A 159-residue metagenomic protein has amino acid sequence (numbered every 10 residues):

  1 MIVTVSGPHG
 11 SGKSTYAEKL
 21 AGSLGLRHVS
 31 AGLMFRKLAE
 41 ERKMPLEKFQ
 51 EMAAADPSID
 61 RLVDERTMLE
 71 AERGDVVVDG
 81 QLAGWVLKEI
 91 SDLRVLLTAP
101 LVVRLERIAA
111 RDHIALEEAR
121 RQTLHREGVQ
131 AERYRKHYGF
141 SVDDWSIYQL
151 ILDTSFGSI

Functional and structural regions predicted by a protein language model:
V5: Hydrophobic anchor at the beta1->P-loop junction of P-loop NTPases
H9: The conserved Walker
G12: Conserved glycine(s) of the Walker
Y16: Hydrophobic positions on the alpha1 helix immediately C-terminal to the Walker A/P-loop
G22-V29: Post-Walker A helix-loop "phosphate-sensing" segment adjacent to the P-loop in P-loop NTPases
V29-L87, L101-V102, H113-E118, E127-Q130: ATP-dependent small-molecule kinase phosphotransfer cores that center on conserved nucleotide phosphate-binding segments
L116-I159: Small-molecule kinase domains that catalyze NTP-dependent phosphoryl transfer to phosphate-bearing small molecules
